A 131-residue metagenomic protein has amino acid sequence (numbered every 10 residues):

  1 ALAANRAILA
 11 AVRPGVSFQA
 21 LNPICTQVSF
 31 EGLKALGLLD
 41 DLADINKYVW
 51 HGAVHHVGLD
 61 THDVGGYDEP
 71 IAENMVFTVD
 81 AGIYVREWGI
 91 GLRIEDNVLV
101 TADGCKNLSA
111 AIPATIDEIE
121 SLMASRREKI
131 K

Functional and structural regions predicted by a protein language model:
A1-K131: Active-site neighborhoods and metal-handling regions in enzymes and metal-associated proteins
